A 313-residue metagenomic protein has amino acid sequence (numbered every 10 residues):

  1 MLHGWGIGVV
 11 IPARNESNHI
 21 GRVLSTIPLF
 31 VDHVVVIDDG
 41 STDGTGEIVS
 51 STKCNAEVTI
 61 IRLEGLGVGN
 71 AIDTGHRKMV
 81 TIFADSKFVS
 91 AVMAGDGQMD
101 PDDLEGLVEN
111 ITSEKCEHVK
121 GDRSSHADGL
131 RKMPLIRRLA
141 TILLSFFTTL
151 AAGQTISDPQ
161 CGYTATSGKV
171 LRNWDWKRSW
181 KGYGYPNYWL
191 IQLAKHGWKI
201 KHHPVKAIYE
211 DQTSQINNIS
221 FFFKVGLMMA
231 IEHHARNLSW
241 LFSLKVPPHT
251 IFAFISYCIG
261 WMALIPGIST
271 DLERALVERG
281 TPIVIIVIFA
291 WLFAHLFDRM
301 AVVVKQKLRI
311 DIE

Functional and structural regions predicted by a protein language model:
M1-L2, W180, G184-E313: Hydrophobic helical membrane-anchoring modules
G6-G8, H33, Y188: Cell-envelope/extracellular polymer assembly enzymes that use nucleotide-activated donors
R14-F30: Short, well-formed alpha-helical segments that are part of the catalytic scaffolds of diverse glycosyltransferases
E16-H19, S41, V68, D100: Donor nucleotide-sugar binding loop of glycosyltransferases
N18-R22, D43-T52: Acidic helix N-cap motif at the loop->helix transition within catalytic regions of sugar-transfer enzymes
D38-E47, G97: A conserved acidic beta->alpha catalytic loop
T59, L63-K78, V89-V92, P101-Y183 (+1 more regions): Acceptor/aglycone-binding surface of glycosyltransferases and processive sugar-polymer synthases
A84-K87, K115-C116, W198: Short, high-confidence coil segments that cap the C-terminus of an alpha-helix and link into the following beta-strand
